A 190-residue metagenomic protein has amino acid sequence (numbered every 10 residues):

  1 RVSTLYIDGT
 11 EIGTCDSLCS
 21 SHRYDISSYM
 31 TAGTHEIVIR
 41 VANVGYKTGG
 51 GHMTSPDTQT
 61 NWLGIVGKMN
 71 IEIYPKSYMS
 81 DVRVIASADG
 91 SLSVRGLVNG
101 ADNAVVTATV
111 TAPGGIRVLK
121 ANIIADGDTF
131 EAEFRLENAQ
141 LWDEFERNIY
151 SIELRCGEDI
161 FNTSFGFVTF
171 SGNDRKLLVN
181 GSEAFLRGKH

Functional and structural regions predicted by a protein language model:
R1-D8, G13-D16, Y46, E72-R83 (+2 more regions): Active-site-adjacent substrate/metal-binding segments within catalytic domains of carbohydrate-active enzymes
R1-Y78, A101: Accessory beta-strand-rich segments of carbohydrate-active enzymes
L18, I85-G90, D126-D128: Ser/Thr- and Asn-enriched, surface-exposed coil loops between beta-strands
M30-T34, R95-N173: Extended acidic/polar, glycine-enriched regions that form or flank non-catalytic beta-rich accessory modules
D57, V84-A86, N138-W142: Outer-membrane beta-barrel proteins
I73-D102: Surface beta-strand/loop "capping" patches
